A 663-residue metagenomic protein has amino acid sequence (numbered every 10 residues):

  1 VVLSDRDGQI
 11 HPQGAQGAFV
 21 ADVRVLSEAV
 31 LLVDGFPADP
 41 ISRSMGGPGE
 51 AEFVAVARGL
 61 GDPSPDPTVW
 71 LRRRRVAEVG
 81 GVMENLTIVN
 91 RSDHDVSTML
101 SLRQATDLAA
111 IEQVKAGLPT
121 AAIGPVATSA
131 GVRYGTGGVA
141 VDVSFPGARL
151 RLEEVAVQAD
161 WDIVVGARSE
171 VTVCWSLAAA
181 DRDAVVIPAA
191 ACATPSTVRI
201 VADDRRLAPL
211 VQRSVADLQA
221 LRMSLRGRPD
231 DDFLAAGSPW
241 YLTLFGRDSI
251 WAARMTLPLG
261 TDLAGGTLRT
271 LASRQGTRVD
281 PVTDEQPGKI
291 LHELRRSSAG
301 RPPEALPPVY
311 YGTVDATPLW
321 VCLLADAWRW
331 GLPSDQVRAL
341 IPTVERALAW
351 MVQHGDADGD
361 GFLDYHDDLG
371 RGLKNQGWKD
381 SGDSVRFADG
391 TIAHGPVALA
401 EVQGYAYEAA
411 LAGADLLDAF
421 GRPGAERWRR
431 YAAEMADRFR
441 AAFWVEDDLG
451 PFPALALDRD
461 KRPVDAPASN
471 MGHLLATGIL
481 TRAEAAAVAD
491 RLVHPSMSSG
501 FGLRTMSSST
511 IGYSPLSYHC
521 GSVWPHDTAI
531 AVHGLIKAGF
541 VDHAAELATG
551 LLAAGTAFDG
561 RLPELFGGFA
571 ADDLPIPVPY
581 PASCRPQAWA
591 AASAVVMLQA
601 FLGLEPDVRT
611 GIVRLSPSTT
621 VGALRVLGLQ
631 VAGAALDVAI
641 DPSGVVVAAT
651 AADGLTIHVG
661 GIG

Functional and structural regions predicted by a protein language model:
V1-T68, G80, D93, T106-E112 (+5 more regions): An extended acidic
E50-G59, V201-L244, T270-Y310, A357-A398 (+6 more regions): Extended glycan-interaction surfaces of carbohydrate-active proteins
P63-R75, A122-I123, P287-P318, L323-W330: Aromatic/His-enriched, Gly/Pro-containing loop or helix-boundary segments that lie immediately adjacent to catalytic
W70, E78-M83, V89-L244, S334-I341 (+6 more regions): Acidic/polar, glycine-enriched structural segments that form the non-catalytic walls/loops of the carbohydrate-binding
M83-E84, I88-N90, H94-V96, G603 (+1 more regions): Carbohydrate-binding surface patches
D248-V279, S469-R482, T528-L551: Alpha-helical support elements that line or immediately flank enzyme active sites and cofactor-binding pockets
L324-A339, A410-W428, L535-D542: Inter-helical turn/loop segments and adjacent helix faces that build the functional surface of alpha-helical bundle
S583-T620: Catalytic cores of secreted or luminal carbohydrate-active enzymes
